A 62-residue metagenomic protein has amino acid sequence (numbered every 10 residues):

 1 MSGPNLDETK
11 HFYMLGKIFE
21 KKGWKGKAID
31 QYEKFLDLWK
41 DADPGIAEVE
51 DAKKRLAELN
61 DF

Functional and structural regions predicted by a protein language model:
M1, K34-L38: Amphipathic alpha-helical segments of tetratricopeptide repeats
G3, D43-P44: Structural signature of alpha-solenoid helical repeat scaffolds
D7, Y13-M14, E48, R55: "A position-specific structural signal for the A-helix of alpha-solenoid helical repeats
